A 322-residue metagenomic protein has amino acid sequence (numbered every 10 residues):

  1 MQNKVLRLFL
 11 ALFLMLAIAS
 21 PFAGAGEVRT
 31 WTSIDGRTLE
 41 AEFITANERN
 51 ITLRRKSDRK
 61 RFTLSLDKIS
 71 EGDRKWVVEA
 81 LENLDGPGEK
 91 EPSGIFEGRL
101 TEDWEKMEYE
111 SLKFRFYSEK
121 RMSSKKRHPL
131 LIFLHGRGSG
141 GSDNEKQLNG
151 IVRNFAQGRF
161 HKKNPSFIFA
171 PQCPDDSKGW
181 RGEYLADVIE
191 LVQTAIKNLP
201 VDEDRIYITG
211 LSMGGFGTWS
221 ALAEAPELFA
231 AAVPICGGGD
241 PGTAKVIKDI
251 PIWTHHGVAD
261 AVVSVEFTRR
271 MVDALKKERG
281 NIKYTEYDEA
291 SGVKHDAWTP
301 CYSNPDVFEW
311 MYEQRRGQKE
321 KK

Functional and structural regions predicted by a protein language model:
M1-L10: Bacterial N-terminal signal peptides that target proteins for export
F9-S20: Bacterial N-terminal signal peptides
F22-Y109, N164: Compositionally biased alpha-helical segments
E82-L130, L211, A221, R269-D273 (+4 more regions): A domain-start/cap signature at the N-terminus of enzymes
M122-K126, D176-M213: Gly/Ser-rich "nucleophile elbow"/oxyanion-hole loop immediately N-terminal to the catalytic nucleophile in hydrolases
L130, L134-I189: Active-site machinery of serine-nucleophile hydrolases
N198, D204-K248: Primarily recognizes the serine-hydrolase "nucleophile elbow" in alpha/beta-hydrolase and SGNH/GDSL folds
I235, P251-H255, A261, V265-K322: C-terminal catalytic histidine-bearing segment of alpha/beta-hydrolase fold enzymes
